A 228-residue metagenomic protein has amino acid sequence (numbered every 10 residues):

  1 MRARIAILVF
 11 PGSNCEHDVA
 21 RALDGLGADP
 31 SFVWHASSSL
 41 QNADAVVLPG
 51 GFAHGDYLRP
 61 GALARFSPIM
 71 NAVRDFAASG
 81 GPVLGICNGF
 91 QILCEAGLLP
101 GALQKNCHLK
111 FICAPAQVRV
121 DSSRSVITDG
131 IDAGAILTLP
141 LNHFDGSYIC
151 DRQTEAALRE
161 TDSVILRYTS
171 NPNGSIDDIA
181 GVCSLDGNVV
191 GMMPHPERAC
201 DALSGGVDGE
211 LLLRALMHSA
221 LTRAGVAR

Functional and structural regions predicted by a protein language model:
M1-A3, G134-I136, S184-V189: Beta-strand-turn-beta hairpins that frame and shape the catalytic cleft of phosphate-ester-processing enzymes
M1-I86, C94-P100, N106-F111, R119 (+3 more regions): N-terminal beta1-alpha1 cap of cysteine-dependent amidohydrolase-like domains
L26, S79-G80, E160-D162, L185: Structured helix-beta-strand junction loops
P82-V83, T138, V190: Residue-level marker of motif borders
G89: N-terminal Rossmann-like NAD(P)+-binding domain of SDR-like oxidoreductases, especially those catalyzing
L98-D178: Pocket-forming structural segment of enzyme catalytic cores
G181, N188-G191, S204: Domain-length cofactor-binding catalytic modules of enzymes
M192-P196: Glycine-rich phosphate-binding loops of nucleotide-dependent enzymes
